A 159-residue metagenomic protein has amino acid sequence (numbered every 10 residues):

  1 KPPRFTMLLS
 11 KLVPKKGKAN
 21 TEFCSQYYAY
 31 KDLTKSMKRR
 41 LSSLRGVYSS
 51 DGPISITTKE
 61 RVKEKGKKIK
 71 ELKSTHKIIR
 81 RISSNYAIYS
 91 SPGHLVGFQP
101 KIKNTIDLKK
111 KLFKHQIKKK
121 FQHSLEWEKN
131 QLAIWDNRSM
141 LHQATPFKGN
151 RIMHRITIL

Functional and structural regions predicted by a protein language model:
K1-K129, N137-L159: Non-heme Fe(II) oxygenase catalytic core, chiefly the N-lobe of the double-stranded beta-helix
